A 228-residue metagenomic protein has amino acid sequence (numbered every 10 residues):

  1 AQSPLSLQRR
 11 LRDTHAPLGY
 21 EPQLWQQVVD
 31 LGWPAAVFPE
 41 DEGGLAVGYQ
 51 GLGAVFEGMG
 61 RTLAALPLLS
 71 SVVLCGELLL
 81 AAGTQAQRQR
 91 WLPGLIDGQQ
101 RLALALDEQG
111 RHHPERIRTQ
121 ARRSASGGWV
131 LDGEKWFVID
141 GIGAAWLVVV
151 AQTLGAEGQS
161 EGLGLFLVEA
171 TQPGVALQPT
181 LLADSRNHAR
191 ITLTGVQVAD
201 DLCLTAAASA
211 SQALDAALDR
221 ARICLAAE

Functional and structural regions predicted by a protein language model:
A1-L69, R90, G94: Amphipathic, small/basic residue-rich leader segments at the start of a protein or domain
P4, A64-A86, A125: N-terminal glycine-rich flavin-associated loop
V55, T84, G133, F166 (+1 more regions): Residue-level signal for inorganic ion chemistry
R61, V175-E228: Glycine-rich beta->alpha junctions and the first turn(s) of the following alpha-helix
A81-G98: A generic, well-ordered mixed alpha/beta core segment in the N-terminal half of proteins
G98-Q109, V150: A short, Trp-centered hydrophobic/proline-enriched beta-strand micro-motif
A105, G128, E134-A176: A short core secondary-structure module
T119-R122: A structural signal for short hydrophobic beta-strand segments in well-ordered beta-sheet cores
